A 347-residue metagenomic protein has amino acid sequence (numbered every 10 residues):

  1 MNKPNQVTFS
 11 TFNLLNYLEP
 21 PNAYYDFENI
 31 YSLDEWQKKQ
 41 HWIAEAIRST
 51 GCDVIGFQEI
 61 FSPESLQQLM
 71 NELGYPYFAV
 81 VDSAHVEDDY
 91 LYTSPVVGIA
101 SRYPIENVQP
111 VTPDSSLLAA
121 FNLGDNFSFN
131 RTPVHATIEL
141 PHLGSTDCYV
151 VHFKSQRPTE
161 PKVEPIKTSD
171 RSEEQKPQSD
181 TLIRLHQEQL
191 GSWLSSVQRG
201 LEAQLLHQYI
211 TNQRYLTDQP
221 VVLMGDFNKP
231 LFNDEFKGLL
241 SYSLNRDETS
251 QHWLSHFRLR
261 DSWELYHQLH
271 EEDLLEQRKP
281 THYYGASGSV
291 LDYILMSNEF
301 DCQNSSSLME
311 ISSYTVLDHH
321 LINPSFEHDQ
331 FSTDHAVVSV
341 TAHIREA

Functional and structural regions predicted by a protein language model:
M1, Q109-P110, A119-N122, N126-F129 (+3 more regions): Metal-dependent phosphoester-hydrolase catalytic domains
M1-V96, P177-L182, Q204, D218 (+3 more regions): N-terminal, active-site-proximal structural segment of metallo-dependent hydrolase catalytic domains
N2-F9, N130-R184, A347: Beta-strand-turn-beta hairpins that frame and shape the catalytic cleft of phosphate-ester-processing enzymes
F12, Q58, V151, G225-D226: Active-site flanking residues adjacent to catalytic metal/cofactor-binding acidic residues
Y17-N22, R157-T159, Q303-N304: Short, solvent-exposed loop/turn elements at domain surfaces
G56, I60-P161: Structured beta-strand-rich core segments of catalytic domains in phosphoester-bond hydrolases
P177-D180, S195-L223: His/acidic metal-ligating clusters that form di-metal
R184-L194: Short glycine/proline- and acidic residue-enriched helix-loop micro-motifs that form flexible lids or anion-recognition
